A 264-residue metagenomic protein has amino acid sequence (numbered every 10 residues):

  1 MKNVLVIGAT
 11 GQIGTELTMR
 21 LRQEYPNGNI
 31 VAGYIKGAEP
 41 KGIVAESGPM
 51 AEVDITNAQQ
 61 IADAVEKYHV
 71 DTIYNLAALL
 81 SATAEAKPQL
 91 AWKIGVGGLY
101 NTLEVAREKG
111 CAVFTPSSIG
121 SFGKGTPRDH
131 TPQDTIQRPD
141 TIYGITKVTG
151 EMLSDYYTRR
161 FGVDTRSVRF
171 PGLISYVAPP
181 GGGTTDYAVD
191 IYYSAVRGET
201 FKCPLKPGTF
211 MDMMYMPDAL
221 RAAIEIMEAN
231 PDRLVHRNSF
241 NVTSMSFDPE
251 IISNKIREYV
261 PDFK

Functional and structural regions predicted by a protein language model:
V4-E24: N-terminal Rossmann NAD(P)H-binding glycine-rich loop of SDR-like oxidoreductase domains
A45-N57: Rossmann-fold cofactor-recognition segment
I55-I94: NAD(P)H-binding glycine-rich loop region in Rossmannoid oxidoreductase-like domains and their noncatalytic homologs
K67, A86-V113: NAD(P)-cofactor binding segment of oxidoreductase domains
N75, Y100-I142: Conserved Rossmann-fold NAD(P)-dependent oxidoreductase catalytic core, especially the SDR/UDP-sugar
V96-T102, T146-S154: Conserved catalytic Lys-bearing alpha helix of Rossmann-like short-chain dehydrogenase/reductases
D155-F210, M216-L220, E225: NAD(P)-dependent short-chain dehydrogenase/reductase
E199, P204-K206, M211-K264: C-terminal substrate-binding subdomain of Rossmann-fold SDR/epimerase-dehydratase oxidoreductases
